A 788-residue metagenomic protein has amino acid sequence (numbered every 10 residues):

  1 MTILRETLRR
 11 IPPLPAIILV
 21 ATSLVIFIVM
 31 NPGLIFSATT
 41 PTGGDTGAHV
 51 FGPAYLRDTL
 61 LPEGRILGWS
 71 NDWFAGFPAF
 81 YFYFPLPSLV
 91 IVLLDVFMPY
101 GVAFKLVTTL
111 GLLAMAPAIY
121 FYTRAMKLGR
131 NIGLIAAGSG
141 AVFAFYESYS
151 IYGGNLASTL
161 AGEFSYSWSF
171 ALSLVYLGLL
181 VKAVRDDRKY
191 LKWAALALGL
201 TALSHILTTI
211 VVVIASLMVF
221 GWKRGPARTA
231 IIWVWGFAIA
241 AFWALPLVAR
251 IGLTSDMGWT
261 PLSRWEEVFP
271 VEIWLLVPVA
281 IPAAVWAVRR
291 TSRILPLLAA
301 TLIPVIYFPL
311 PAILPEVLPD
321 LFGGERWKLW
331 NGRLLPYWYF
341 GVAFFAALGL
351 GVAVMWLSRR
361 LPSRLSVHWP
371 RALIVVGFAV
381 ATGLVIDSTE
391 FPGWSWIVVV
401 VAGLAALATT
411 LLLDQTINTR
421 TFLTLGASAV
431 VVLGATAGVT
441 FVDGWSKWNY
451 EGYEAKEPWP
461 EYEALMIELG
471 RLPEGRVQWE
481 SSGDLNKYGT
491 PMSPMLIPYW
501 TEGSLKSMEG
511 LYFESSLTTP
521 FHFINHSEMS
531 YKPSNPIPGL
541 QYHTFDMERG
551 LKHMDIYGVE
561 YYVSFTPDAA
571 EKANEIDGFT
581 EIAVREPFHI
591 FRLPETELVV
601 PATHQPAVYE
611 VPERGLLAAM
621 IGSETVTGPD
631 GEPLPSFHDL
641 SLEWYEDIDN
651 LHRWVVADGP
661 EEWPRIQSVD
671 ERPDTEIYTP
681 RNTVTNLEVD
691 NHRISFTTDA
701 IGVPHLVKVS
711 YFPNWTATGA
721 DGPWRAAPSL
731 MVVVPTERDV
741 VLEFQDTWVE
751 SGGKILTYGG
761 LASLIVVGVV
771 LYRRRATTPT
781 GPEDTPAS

Functional and structural regions predicted by a protein language model:
M1-E468, P473, Y561-S564, D739-S788: Membrane-embedded transmembrane-helix bundle of lipid-linked glycan/lipid transferases
Y55, L198, V432-Y453, I467-H553 (+3 more regions): Extracytoplasmic/lumenal acceptor-recognition loop(s) of multi-pass membrane glycoenzymes
V211-V212, N486-G489, A569-N574, G752: Extracytoplasmic/secreted cell-surface and envelope-processing proteins
V212, W479-S482, S564-F565, P594: Generic beta-strand/beta-sheet core signal
V477-Q478, E560-F565, H705: Short, hydrophobic beta-strand segments that form beta-sheet elements in well-ordered domains
F565-A570, S710-P713: Short, polar loop motifs at secondary-structure junctions
A569-T596: Short acidic, glycine/proline-enriched helix-loop-strand junctions
H652, V656-S788: Active-site-proximal, structured, solvent-exposed surfaces of multi-pass membrane proteins that position macromolecular
